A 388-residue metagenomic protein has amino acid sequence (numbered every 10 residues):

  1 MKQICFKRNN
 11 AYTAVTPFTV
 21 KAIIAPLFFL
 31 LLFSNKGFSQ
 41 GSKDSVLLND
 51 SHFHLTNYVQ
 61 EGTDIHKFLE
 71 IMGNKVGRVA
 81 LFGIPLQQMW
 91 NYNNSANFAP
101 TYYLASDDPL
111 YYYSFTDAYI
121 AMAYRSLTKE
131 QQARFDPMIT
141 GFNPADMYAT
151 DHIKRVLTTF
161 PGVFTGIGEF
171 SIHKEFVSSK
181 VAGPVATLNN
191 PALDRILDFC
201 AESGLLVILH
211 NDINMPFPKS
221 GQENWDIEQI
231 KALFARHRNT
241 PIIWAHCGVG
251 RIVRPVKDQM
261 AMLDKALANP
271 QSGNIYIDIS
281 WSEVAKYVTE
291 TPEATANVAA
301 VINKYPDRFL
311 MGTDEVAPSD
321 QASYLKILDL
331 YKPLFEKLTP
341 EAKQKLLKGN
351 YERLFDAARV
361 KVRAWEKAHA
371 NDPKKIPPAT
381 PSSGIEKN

Functional and structural regions predicted by a protein language model:
K2-I4, I23, Q40-N49, Q60 (+3 more regions): Mid-to-C-terminal alpha-helical segments outside catalytic/metal-binding sites
I4-I24: Bacterial N-terminal signal peptides that target proteins for export
K21-S34: Bacterial N-terminal signal peptides
Q40-M122, N371: An N-terminally biased module of ancient metal coordination in phosphate/nucleic-acid-related enzymes
G41-V46, S95-M215: Active-site gating/metal-coordination segments in enzymes
N49-F53, V79-F82, F135-I139, G166-G168 (+4 more regions): Hydrophobic faces of well-ordered beta-strands that scaffold small-molecule active sites in alpha/beta enzyme cores
H54-T56, I84-P85, T140-P144, F170-H173 (+4 more regions): Active-site beta-loop-alpha junctions enriched in small/polar residues
K174, S179-M311, T380, G384-E386: Catalytic pocket-lining loop regions of alpha/beta-barrel enzymes, especially the amidohydrolase/enolase/GH5 lineages
